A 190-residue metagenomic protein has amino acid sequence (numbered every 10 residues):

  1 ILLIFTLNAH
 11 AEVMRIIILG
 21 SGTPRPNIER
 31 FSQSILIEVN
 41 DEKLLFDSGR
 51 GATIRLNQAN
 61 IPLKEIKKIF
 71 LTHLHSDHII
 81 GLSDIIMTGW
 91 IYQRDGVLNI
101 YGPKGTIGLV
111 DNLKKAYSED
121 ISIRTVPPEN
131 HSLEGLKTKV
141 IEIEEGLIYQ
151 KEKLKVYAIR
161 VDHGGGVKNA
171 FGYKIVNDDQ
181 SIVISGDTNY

Functional and structural regions predicted by a protein language model:
I1-L2: Sec-dependent signal peptide recognition, specifically the positively charged N-region followed immediately by
T6-N8: N-terminal signal peptide c-region/cleavage motif recognized by signal peptidases
A11-V183, N189: Binuclear metal-dependent hydrolase catalytic cores
